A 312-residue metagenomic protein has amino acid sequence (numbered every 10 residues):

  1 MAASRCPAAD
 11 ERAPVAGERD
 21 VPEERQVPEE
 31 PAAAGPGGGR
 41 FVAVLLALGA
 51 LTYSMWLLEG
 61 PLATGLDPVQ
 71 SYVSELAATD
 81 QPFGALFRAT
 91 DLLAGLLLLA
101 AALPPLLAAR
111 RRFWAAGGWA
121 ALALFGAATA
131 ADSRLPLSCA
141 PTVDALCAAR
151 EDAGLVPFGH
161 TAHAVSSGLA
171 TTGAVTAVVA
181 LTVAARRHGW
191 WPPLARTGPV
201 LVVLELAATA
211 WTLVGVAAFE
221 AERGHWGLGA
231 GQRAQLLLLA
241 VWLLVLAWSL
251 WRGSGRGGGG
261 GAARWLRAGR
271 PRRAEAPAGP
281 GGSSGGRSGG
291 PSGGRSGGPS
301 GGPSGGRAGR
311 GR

Functional and structural regions predicted by a protein language model:
M1-V44, L250-R312: Actinobacteria-biased recognition of intrinsically disordered, low-complexity terminal regions
A2-A3, G35-G253: Hydrophobic, aromatic-enriched alpha-helical segments typical of multi-pass transmembrane helices
